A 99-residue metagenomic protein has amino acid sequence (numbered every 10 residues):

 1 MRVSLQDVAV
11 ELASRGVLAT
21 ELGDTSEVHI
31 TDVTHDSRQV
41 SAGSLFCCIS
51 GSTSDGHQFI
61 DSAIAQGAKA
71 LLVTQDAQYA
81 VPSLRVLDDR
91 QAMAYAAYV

Functional and structural regions predicted by a protein language model:
R2-V99: Short, basic phosphate-binding NTP loop
